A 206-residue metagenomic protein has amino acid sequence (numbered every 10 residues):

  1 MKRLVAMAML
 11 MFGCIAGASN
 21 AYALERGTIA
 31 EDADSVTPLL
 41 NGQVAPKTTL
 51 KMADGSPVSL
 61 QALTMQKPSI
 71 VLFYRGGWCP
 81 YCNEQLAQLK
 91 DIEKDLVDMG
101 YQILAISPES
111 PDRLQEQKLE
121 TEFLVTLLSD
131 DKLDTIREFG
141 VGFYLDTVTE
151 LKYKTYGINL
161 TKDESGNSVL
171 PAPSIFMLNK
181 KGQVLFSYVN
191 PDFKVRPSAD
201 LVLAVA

Functional and structural regions predicted by a protein language model:
M1-L4: Positively charged n-region of N-terminal signal peptides that target proteins for export
M7-G17: Bacterial N-terminal signal peptides
R26-Q61: N-terminal "domain-start" segment that seeds a small globular fold
A45-P46, P68, A172-S174: Short loop/turn microsegments at loop-to-beta-strand junctions
Q61-L89: Short active-site neighborhood of thiol/selenol oxidoreductases, capturing the structured segment around
E84-G140: Structural microenvironment flanking redox-active thiols in thiol-disulfide oxidoreductases
D130-K194: Thiol/selenol-based redox catalytic cores and closely related redox-interacting motifs
F193-A206: A short, polar/charged loop-to-alpha-helix boundary motif
